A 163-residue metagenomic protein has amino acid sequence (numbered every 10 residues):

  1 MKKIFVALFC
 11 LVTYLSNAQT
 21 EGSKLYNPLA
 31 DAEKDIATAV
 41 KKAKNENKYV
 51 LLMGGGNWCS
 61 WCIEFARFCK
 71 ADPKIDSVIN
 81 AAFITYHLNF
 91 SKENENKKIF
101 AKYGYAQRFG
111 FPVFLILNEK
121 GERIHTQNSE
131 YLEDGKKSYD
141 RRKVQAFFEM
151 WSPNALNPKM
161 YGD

Functional and structural regions predicted by a protein language model:
M1-E21: Bacterial Sec-dependent N-terminal signal peptides
T20-A37: Short N-terminal segments immediately surrounding and downstream of signal-peptide cleavage
A30-A32, G54, D72-K97: Thiol-based oxidoreductase modules, predominantly thioredoxin-like and allied folds used for disulfide exchange
A32-Y49: A short beta-strand-turn-helix
E46-C59: Short active-site neighborhood of thiol/selenol oxidoreductases, capturing the structured segment around
I63-R67: Detector for the c-type heme attachment site
K92-F109, K120: Structural alpha/beta surface segment adjacent to cysteine/selenocysteine redox centers across thiol/disulfide enzymes
R108-Y161: Non-catalytic, surface beta->alpha helical segment in thiol-disulfide oxidoreductase systems
